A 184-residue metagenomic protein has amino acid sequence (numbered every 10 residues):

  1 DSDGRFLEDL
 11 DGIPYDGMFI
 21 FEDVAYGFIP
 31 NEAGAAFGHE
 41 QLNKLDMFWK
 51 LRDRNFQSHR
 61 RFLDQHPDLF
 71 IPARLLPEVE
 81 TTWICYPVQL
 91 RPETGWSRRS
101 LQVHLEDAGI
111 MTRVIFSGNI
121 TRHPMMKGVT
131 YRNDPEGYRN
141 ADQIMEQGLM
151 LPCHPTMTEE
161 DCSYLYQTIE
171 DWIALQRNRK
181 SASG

Functional and structural regions predicted by a protein language model:
D1-G184: PLP-dependent aminotransferase class I/II
